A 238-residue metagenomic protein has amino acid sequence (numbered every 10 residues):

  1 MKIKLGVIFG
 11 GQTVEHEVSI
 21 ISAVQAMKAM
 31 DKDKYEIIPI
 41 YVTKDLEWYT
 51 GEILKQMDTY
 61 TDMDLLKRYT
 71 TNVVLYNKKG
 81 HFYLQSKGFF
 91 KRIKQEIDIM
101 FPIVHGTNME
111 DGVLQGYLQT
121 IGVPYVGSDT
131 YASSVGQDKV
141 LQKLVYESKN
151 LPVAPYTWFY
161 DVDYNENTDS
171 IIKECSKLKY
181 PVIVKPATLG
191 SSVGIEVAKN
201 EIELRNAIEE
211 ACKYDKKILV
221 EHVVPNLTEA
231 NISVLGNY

Functional and structural regions predicted by a protein language model:
M1-Y131, V135-Q137, L141, Y160-S170: ATP-binding N-terminal substructure of ATP-dependent carboxylate-amine bond-forming enzymes
D31, Q119, E147, S176 (+1 more regions): Anion (oxyanion) recognition and catalysis
L54-D58, L144-E147, I172-E174, E201 (+1 more regions): Short, hinge-like loop/turn segments at secondary-structure boundaries
V126, A154, I183, L219-E221 (+1 more regions): Structural detector of well-ordered beta-strand residues that form the stable sheet scaffold of enzyme domains
V145-V153, E210, E229: Basic phosphate/pyrophosphate-binding loop/patch that engages nucleotide-derived ligands
Y146-E147, E174-I195, K216-L227: ATP-grasp fold ATP-binding core
S148-P186: Rossmann-like NAD(P)H-binding beta-loop-alpha module
E196-Y238: Phosphate-binding site of ATP-dependent enzymes
